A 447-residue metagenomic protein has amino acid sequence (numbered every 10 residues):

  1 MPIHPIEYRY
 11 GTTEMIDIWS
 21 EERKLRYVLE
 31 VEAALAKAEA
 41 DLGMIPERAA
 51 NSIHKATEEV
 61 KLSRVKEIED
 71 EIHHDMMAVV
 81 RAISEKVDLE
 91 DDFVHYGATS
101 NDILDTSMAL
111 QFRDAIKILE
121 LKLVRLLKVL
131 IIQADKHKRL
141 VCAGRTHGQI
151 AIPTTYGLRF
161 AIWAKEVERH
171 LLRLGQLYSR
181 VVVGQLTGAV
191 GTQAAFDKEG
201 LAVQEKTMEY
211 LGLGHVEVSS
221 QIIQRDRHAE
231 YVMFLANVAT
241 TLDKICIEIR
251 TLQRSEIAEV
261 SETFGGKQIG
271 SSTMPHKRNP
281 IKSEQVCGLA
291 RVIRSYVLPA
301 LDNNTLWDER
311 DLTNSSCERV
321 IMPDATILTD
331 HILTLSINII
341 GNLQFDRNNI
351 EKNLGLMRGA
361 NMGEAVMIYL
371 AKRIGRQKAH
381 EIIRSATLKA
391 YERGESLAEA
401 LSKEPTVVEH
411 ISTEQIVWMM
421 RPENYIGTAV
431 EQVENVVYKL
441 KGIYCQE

Functional and structural regions predicted by a protein language model:
M1-T187, Q193-A194, E199-K206, Y210 (+5 more regions): A helix-coil-helix interface module used to build multimeric assemblies and to scaffold catalytic/cofactor sites
I16-S20, R64-K66, Q268-Q285, R310-D324 (+3 more regions): Short beta-alpha connecting loops at secondary-structure transitions that line or flank enzyme active sites
H73-M76, L123, L127-L130, F160-L174 (+6 more regions): Alpha-helical transition-metal enzyme core signature, strongest for iron centers
D135-G157, E259-K277, D308-C317, G341-N361: Glycine-rich cofactor-pocket loops
L158, A229-N237, A365-R373: Short, well-ordered beta-strand elements within core beta-sheets of diverse protein domains
Q224-E259, G266-L328: A conserved active-site cap/scaffold subdomain adjacent to cofactor or substrate pockets
G266, I383-L388: Active/binding-pocket-proximal capping segment
V292-R376, I382: Long, amphipathic alpha-helical stalk/connector segments used for oligomerization, subunit docking, or mechanical
